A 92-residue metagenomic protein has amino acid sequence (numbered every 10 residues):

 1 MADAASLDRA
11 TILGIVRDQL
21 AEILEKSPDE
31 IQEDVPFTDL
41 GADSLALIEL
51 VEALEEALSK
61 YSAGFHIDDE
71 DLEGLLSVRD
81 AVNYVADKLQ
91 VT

Functional and structural regions predicted by a protein language model:
A2-D29, A86-T92: Thiotemplate assembly-line natural product biosynthesis machinery
Q32-D43, H66-L76: Glycine-rich loop motifs involved in handling phospho/adenylate chemistry
D34, A53, Y84: Short acidic/histidine-centered micro-motifs embedded in hydrophobic/aromatic stretches that mark compact functional
L47-G74: Phosphopantetheinylated carrier protein domains
E70-V91: C-terminal structural segments of small proteins and small subunits
